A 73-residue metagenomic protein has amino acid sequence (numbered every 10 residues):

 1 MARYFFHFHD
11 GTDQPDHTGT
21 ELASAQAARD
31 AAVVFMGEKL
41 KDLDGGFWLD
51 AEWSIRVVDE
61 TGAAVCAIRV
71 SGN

Functional and structural regions predicted by a protein language model:
M1, L22-D30, D59-G62: A short, structured loop/turn motif at beta-sheet edges
M1-P15: Short aromatic-glycine-(Arg/Gly/Cys) micro-motifs in beta-strand/loop hairpins
A2-Y4, T18, L49-W53: A generic structural signal for short beta-strands and their flanking turns/coil linkers
T12-Q14, A32, E60: Short, functionally important structural connectors and interaction interfaces within domains
Q14-A23: A short, exposed loop/beta-hairpin motif centered on an aromatic-Gly-Thr core
A25-K41: A short, charged, amphipathic alpha-helix used as a generic interaction element across diverse proteins
K41-N73: Short, mixed-charge low-complexity intrinsically disordered segments
